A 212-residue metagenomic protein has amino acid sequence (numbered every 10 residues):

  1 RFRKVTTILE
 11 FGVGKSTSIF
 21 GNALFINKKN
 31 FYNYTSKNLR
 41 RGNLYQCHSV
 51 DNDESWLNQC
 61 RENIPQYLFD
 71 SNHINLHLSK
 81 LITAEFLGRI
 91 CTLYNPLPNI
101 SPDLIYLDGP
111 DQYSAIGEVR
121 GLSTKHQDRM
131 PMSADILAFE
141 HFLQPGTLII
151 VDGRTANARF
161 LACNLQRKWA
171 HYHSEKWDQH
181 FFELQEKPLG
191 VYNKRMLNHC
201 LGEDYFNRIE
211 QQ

Functional and structural regions predicted by a protein language model:
R1-K4, S18-N22, I90: Class I SAM-dependent methyltransferase Rossmann-like catalytic core, especially the SAM/SAH-binding loop
V5-S16: Conserved class I S-adenosyl-L-methionine
K15-R40: Conserved SAM-binding loop of SAM-dependent methyltransferases across substrates and taxa, primarily the Class I
K28, N43-Y45, Q144-L148: A short helix->loop->beta-strand "cap" motif at the edges of active sites that frequently abuts
H48-N52: Conserved acidic E/D residue at the C-terminus of a beta-strand in Rossmann-like folds
D53-S101: S-adenosyl-L-methionine
N95-G109, S114-A115: Short SAM/SAH-binding signature in class I
D111-Q212: C-terminal substrate-binding/active-site "lid" region of AdoMet-derived donor-dependent transferases
